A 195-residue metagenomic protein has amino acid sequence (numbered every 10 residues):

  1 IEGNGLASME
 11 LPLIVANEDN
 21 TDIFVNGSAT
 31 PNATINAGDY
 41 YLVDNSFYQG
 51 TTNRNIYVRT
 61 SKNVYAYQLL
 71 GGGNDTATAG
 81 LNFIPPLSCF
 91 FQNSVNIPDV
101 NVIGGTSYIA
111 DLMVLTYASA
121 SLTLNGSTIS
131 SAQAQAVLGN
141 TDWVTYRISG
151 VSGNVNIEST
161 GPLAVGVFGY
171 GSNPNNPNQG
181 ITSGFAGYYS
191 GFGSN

Functional and structural regions predicted by a protein language model:
I1-N195: Conserved functional hotspot residues at active sites or interaction interfaces
